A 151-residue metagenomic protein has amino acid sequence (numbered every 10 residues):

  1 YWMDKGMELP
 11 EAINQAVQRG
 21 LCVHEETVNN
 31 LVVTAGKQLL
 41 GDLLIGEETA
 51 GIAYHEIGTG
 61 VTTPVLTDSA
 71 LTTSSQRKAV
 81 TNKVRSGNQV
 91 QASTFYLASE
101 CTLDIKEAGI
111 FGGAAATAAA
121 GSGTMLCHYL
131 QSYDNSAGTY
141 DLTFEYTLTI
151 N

Functional and structural regions predicted by a protein language model:
Y1-K106, G113-N151: Small cysteine-rich, disulfide-bonded extracellular modules of the LU/uPAR three-finger superfamily and closely related
